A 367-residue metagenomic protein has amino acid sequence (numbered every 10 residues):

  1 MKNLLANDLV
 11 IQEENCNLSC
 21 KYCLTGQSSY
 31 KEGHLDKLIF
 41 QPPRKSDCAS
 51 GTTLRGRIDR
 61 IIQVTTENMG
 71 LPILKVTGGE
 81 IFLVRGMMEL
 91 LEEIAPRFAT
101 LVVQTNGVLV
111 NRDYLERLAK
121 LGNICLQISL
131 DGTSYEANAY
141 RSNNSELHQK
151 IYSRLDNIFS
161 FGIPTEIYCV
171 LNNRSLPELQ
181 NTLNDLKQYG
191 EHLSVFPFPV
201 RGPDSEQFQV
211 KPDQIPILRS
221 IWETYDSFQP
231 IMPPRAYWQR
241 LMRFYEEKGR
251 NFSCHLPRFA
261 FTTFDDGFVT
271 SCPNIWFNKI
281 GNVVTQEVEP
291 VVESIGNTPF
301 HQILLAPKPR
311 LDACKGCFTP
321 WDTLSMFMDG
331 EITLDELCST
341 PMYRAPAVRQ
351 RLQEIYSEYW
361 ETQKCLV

Functional and structural regions predicted by a protein language model:
M1-L121, L366: Conserved alpha-helical substructure of the radical SAM core
M1-N7, G26, Y30-L35, N274-V367: Flexible mid-to-C-terminal extensions adjoining Fe-S/redox cofactors in radical SAM and related proteins
V10, E14-N17, K248, P307-L311: Processing junctions and N-termini across compartments
C16, C20-C23, C254, C272 (+1 more regions): Short cysteine clusters
K31-K37, Q41-A49, R97, S129-D131 (+2 more regions): Radical SAM enzyme [4Fe-4S]-AdoMet core and its adjacent flexible, acidic and glycine-rich loops/tails across
N123-I124, E191: Short, conserved active-site loop motifs that form the nucleotide-linked donor/cofactor pocket
